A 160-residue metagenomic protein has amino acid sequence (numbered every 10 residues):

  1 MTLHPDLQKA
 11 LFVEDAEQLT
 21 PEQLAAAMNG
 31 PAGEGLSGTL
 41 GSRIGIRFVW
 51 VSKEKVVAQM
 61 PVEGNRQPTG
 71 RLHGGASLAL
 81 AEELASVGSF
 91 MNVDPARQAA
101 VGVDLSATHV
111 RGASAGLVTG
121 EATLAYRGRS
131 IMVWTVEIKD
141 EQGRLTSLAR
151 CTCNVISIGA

Functional and structural regions predicted by a protein language model:
M1-A160: Terminal targeting signals and extreme-terminal segments of soluble enzymes
